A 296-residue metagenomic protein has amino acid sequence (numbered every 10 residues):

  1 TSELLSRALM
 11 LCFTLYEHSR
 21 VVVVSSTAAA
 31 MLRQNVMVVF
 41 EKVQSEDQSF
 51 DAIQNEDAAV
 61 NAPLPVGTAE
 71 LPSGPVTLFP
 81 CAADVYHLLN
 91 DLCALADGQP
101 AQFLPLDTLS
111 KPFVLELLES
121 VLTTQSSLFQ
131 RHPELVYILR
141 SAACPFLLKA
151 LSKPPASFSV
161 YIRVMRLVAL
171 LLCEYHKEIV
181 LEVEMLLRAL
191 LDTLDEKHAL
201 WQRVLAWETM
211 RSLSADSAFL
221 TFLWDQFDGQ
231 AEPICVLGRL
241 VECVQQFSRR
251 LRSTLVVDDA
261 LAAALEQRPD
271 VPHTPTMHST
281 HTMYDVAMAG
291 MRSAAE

Functional and structural regions predicted by a protein language model:
T1, C12, Y16, M31-F40 (+9 more regions): Hydrophobic residues within the alpha-helices of tandem HEAT/HEAT-like
T1-S6, V23, K42-Y86, Q102-L109 (+7 more regions): HEAT/armadillo-like alpha-solenoid scaffolds in large eukaryotic assembly and transport factors
T14-Y16, L95, Q102, F146-A150 (+3 more regions): Alpha-solenoid HEAT/Armadillo-like helical repeat scaffolds in large eukaryotic proteins
H18, V22, E196-K197: Short solvent-exposed coil/turn linkers within tandem alpha-helical repeat scaffolds
V85-L95: Active-site-adjacent bridging/hinge elements
C93-P100, Q125: Eukaryotic beta-rich interaction modules
V271-H273: Eukaryotic serine/proline-rich intrinsically disordered regulatory segments
